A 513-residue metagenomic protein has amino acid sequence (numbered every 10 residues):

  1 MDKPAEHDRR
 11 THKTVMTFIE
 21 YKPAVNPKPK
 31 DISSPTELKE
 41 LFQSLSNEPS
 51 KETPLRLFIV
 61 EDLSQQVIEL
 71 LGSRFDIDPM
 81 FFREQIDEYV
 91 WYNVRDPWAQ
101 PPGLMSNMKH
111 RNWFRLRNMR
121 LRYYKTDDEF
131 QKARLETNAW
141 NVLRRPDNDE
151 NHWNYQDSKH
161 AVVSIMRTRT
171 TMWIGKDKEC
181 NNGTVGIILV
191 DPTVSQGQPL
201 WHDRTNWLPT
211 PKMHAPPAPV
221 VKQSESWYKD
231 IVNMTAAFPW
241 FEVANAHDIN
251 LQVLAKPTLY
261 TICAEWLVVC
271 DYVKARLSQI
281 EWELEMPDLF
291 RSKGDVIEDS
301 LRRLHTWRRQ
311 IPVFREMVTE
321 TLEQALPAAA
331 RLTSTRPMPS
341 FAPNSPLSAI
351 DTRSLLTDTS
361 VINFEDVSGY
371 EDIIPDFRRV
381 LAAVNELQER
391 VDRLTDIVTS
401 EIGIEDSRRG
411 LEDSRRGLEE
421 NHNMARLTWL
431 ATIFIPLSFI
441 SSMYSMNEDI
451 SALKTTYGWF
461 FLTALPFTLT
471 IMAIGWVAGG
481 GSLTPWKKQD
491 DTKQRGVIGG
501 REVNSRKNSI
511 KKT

Functional and structural regions predicted by a protein language model:
M1-D299, R303, R308-Q310: Extended N-terminal soluble domains of membrane/secretory-pathway proteins
L71, T171-K176, T261, R303 (+4 more regions): A structure-centric feature marking long, well-folded core domains of fungal metabolic enzymes and membrane transporters
L71, V273, A325, G481-W486: Juxtamembrane interfacial secondary-structure elements that flank transmembrane helices in multi-pass membrane proteins
I187, V273, L437-S445, F467-G480: Membrane-embedded alpha-helices of multi-pass membrane proteins, especially ion channels and transporters
A218, I231, S345, S354 (+1 more regions): Positively charged, lysine/arginine-rich intrinsically disordered segments
N250, I262, D271-Y272, R276-Y444 (+1 more regions): Membrane-associated alpha-helical segments
A452-T513: PEST-like intrinsically disordered, low-complexity C-terminal regions enriched in Ser/Thr/Pro and acidic residues
